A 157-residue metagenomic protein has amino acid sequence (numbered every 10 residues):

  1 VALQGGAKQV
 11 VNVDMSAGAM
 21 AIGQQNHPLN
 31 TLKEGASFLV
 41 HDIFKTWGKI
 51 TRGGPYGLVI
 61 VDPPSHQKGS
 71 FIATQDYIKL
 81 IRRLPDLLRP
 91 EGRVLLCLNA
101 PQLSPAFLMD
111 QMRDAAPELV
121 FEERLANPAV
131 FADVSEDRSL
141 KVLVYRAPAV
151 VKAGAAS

Functional and structural regions predicted by a protein language model:
V1-A7: Conserved SAM-binding loop of SAM-dependent methyltransferases across substrates and taxa, primarily the Class I
A7, R89-G92: A short helix->loop->beta-strand "cap" motif at the edges of active sites that frequently abuts
Q9-D14: Conserved SAM-binding motif I beta-strand of class I
M15-L58: S-adenosyl-L-methionine
I50, S70-T74: Short, solvent-exposed loop/turn segments at secondary-structure boundaries
P63-P64, S70, C97-P101: Short strand-turn motif at the edge of the Rossmann-like AdoMet-binding core
Y77-P90: A short glycine-rich, Lys/Arg-flanked "PGG" loop and its adjoining helix->strand segment in the class I
R93-S157: C-terminal catalytic and target-recognition region of SAM-dependent MTase-like enzymes, primarily methyltransferases
